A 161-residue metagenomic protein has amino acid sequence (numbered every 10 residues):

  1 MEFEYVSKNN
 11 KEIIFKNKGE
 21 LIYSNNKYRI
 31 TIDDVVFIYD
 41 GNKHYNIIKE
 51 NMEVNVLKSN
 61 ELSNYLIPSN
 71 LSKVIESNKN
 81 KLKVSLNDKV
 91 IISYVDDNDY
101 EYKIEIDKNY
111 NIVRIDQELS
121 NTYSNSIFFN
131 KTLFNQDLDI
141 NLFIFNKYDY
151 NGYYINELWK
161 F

Functional and structural regions predicted by a protein language model:
M1-F3, K16, Y23, I30-I32 (+1 more regions): Extended beta-sheet lipid-handling architectures
M1-K11: A short, Trp-centered hydrophobic/proline-enriched beta-strand micro-motif
F3-Y5, R29-D33, V90-D97, R114-E118: Short beta-strand segments that buttress and anchor functional surface loops
I14-K18, I32-D34, D40-G41, D97-Y102 (+2 more regions): Short, surface-exposed coil-to-beta transition loops
E20-L66, S120-N125: An acidic-aromatic
L21-R29, I38-K43, S85-K89, E105-V113 (+1 more regions): Short, solvent-exposed coil/turn segments at beta-strand boundaries
S59-N87: Flexible, surface-exposed loop/linker segments and immediately adjacent secondary-structure boundaries
D88, D97-Y100, N109-F161: Non-transmembrane domains of secretory- and envelope-associated proteins
